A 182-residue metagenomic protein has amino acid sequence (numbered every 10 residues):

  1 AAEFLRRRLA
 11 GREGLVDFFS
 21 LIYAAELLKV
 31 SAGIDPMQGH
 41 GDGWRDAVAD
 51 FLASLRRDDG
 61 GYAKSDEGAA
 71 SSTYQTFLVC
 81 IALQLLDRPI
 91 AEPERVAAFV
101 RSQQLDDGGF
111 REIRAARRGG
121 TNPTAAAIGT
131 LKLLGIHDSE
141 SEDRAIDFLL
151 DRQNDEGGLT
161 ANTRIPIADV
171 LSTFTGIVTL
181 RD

Functional and structural regions predicted by a protein language model:
A1, A10-G39, G43, A63-E94 (+2 more regions): An alpha-helical repeat/solenoid feature that recognizes helix-turn-helix modules
F4, F51, G61, F99 (+2 more regions): Conserved beta-strand positions that form and line the central face of beta-propeller blades
L5-R6, V48-A53, F99-R101, A145-L150: Buried hydrophobic core positions in alpha-solenoid tandem helical repeats
R56, Q103-Q104, Q153: Glutamine-centric residue-chemistry signal
D59, D107, N122, E156: Acidic carboxylate motifs that coordinate Ca2+ or other divalent cations, activating on Asp/Glu
E142, R152-D155: Extracytoplasmic/lumenal domain signature
